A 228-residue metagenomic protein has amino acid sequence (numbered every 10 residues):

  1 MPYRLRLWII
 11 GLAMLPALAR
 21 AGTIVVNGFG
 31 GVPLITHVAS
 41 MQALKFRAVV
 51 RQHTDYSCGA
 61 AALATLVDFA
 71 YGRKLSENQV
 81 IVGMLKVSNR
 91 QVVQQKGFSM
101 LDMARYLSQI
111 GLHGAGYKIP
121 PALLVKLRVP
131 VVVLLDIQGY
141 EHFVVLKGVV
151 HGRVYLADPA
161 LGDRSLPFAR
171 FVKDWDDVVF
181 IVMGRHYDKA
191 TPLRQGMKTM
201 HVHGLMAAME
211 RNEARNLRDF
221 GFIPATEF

Functional and structural regions predicted by a protein language model:
P2, L18-K86, Q91, M206-A207 (+1 more regions): Active-site-adjacent structural segments surrounding the nucleophilic cysteine of cysteine proteases and isopeptidases
R6-A17: Bacterial N-terminal signal peptides
G11, L66-V67, F171: Broad structural signal for hydrophobic residues in well-ordered alpha-helices, predominantly aliphatic
M14, A48-V49, D55, S165 (+1 more regions): Residue-level preference for alpha-helix termini and adjacent loops
I24-Q42, M84-G184, K189-P192: Conserved active-site-adjacent core of cysteine acyl-enzyme catalytic domains
V178-F228: Low-complexity, Gly/Ser/Thr/Pro-rich intrinsically disordered linker/tail segments
